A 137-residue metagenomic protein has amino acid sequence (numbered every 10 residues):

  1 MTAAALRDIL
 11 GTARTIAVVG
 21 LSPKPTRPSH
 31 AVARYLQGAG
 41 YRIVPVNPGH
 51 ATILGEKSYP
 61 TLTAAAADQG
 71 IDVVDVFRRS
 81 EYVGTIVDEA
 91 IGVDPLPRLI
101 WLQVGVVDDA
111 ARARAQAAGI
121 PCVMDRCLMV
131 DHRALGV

Functional and structural regions predicted by a protein language model:
M1-T2, T52-Q69, D75-T85: Glycine-rich, highly charged phosphate/nucleotide-binding loops
A17-V19: Conserved beta-strand elements of the Class I
S22-T26, R34-L54: NAD(P)-binding Rossmann-fold cofactor-contacting core
A39-Y41, D94-R98, A118-I120: A short helix->loop->beta-strand "cap" motif at the edges of active sites that frequently abuts
D72-V73, L99: Structural motif
A90-A115: ADP-ribose/adenylate-binding Rossmann-like module
G119-V137: Active-site capping/gating segments
